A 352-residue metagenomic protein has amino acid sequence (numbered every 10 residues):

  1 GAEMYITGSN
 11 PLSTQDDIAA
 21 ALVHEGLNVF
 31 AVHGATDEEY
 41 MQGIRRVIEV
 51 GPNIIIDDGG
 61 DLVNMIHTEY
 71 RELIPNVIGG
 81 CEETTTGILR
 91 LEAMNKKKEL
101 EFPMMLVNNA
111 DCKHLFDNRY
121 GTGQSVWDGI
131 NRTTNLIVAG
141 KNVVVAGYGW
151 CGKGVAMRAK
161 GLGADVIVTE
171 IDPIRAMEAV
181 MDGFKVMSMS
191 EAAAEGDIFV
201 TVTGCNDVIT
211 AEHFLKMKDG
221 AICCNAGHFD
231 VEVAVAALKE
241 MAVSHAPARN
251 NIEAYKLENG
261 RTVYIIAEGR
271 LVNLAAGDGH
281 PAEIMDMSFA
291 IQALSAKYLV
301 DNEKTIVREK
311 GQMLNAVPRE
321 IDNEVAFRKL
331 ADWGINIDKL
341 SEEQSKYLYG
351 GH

Functional and structural regions predicted by a protein language model:
G1-A2, I6, D117, G121-G196 (+1 more regions): Glycine-rich phosphate/diphosphate-binding loop of Rossmann-like nucleotide-binding domains
A2, L27, L73, G163-A164 (+2 more regions): A short helix->loop->beta-strand "cap" motif at the edges of active sites that frequently abuts
E3-Y5, H33, F102-G140, V235-E343 (+1 more regions): Adenosine-phosphate binding glycine-rich loop
G8, I54-D58, Y70-T86, C205 (+3 more regions): ADP-ribose/adenylate-binding Rossmann-like module
G8-K141, Y349: Glycine/serine-rich phosphate-binding loop and adjoining beta1-alpha1 elements at the start of nucleotide-handling
A19, I44, V155-A156, A176 (+2 more regions): Generic hydrophobic/aromatic pocket-lining and core-packing "Φ" positions
V50-G51, A194-E195, D219: Alpha-helix C-terminal capping/helix-to-coil transition sites in glycosyltransferase folds
